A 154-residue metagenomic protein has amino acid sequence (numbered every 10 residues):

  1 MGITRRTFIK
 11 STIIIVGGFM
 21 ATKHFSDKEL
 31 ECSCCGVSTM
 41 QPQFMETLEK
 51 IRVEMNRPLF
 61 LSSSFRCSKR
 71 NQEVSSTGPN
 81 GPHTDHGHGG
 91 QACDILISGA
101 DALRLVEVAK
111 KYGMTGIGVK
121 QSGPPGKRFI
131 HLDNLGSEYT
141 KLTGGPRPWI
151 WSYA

Functional and structural regions predicted by a protein language model:
M1-F19: N-terminal secretory signal peptides and thylakoid transit peptides that target proteins across membranes
I9, E49-R52, V106: Non-transmembrane alpha-helical segments in soluble domains of secreted/periplasmic/extracellular proteins
M20-F60: Active-site acidic/histidine clusters and adjacent loop/turn architecture that either coordinate catalytic ions
F25-C35, Q72-C93: Short, conserved helix/loop micro-motifs enriched in His/Cys and acidic residues
F44-T47, R57, R70, Q91 (+2 more regions): Amphipathic alpha-helical interface surfaces
E49-T77: Extended, low-complexity, intrinsically disordered C-terminal regulatory tails of eukaryotic serine/threonine kinases
N80-C93, I97-A154: Catalytic cores and adjacent binding grooves of peptidoglycan-active enzymes
